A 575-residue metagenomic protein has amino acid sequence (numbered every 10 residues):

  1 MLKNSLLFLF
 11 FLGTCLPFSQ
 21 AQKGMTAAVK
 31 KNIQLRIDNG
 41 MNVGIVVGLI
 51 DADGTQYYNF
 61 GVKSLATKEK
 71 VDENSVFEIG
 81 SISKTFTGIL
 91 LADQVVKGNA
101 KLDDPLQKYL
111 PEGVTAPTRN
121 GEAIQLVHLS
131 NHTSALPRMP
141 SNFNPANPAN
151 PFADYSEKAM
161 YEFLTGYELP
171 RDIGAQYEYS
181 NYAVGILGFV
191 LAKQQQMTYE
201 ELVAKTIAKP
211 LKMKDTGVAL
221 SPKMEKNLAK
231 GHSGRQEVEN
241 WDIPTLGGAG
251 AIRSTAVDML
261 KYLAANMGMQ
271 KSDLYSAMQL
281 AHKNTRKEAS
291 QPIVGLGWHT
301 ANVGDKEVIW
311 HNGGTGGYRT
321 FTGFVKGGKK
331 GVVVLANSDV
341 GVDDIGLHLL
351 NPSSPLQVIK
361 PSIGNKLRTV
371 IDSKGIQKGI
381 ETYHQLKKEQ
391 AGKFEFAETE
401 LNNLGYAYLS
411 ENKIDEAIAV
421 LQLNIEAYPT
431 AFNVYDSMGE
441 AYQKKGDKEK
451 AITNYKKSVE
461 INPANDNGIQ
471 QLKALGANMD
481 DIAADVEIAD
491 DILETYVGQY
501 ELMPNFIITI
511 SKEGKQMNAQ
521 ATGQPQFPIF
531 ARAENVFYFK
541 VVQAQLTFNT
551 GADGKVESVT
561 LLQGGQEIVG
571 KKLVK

Functional and structural regions predicted by a protein language model:
M1-G24: Bacterial Sec-dependent N-terminal signal peptides
A21-N59, A149, A192-K205, K209 (+10 more regions): Catalytic loop of the DD-peptidase/beta-lactamase superfamily, centered on the K-T-G motif and neighboring
N39, D51, F60-S180, M197 (+3 more regions): Active-site-proximal loop and beta-strand segments within enzyme catalytic domains
T85, E398, F432-N433, D466-N467: Helix-start (N-cap) detector for alpha-helical repeat units in TPR-like alpha-solenoids, especially tetratricopeptide
F86, D93-P111, Q194-A219, S272-L280: Short, well-structured active-site flanking segments
